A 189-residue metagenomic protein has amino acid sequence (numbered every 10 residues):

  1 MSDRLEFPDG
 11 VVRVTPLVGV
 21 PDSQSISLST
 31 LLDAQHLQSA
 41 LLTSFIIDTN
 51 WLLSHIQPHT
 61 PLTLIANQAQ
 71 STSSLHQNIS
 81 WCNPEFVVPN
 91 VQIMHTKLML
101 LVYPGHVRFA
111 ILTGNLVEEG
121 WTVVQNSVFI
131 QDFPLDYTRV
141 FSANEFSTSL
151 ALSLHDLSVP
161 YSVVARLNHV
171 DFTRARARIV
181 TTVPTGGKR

Functional and structural regions predicted by a protein language model:
M1-I56, V117-R189: Charged, low-complexity intrinsically disordered terminal segments
Q35-L37, H59-T60, H95-T96: Short, well-ordered alpha-helix to beta-strand connector turns
S39-S44, T60-Q68: Short, hydrophobic beta-strand segments that form beta-sheet elements in well-ordered domains
I46-I47, A66-S71, N115: Short beta-alpha junction loops
H55-H59, V102-Y103: Short, surface-exposed basic-aromatic patches at helix termini and helix-loop junctions that form
T63-H95, M99-L100: A broadly used, surface-exposed interaction patch
V87-L135, R139: HKD (HxKxxxxD) catalytic microenvironment of the phospholipase D
